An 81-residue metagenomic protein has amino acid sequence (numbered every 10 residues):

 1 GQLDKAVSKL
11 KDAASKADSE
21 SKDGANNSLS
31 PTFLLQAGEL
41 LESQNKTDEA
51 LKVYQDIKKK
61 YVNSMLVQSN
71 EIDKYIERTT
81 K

Functional and structural regions predicted by a protein language model:
S15-S30, K58-I72: Short solvent-exposed coil/turn linkers within tandem alpha-helical repeat scaffolds
